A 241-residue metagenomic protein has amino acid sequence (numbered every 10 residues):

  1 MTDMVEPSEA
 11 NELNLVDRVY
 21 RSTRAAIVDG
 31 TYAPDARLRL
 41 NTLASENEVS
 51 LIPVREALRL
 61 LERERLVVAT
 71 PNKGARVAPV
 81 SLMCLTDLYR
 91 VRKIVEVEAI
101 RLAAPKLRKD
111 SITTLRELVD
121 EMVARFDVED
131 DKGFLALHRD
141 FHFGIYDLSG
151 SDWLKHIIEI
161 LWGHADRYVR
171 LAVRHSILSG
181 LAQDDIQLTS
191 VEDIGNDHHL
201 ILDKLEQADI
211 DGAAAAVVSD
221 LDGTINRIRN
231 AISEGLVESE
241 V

Functional and structural regions predicted by a protein language model:
M1-R101, P105, D110-S111, I225 (+1 more regions): Short linear motifs at protein or domain termini
N11, L171-V241: C-terminal all-alpha effector/ligand-binding and dimerization domain of prokaryotic HTH-type transcriptional repressors
D17, K93, T113-R116, E192-N196: Amphipathic alpha-helical repeat elements characteristic of tetratricopeptide repeat
D17, T86, K132-L135, L188 (+1 more regions): Non-membrane alpha-helical structural segments and their capping/turn regions in soluble enzymes
T31, L66, D130, D209-I210: Residue-level recognition of short, well-ordered coil/turn positions that link secondary-structure elements
L82-L85, I100-R108, R125-E129, G180-S190: A ubiquitous short alpha-helical element
L88, K109-R174, D197-L200, G212-G223: Conserved amphipathic alpha-helical segments that form helical-bundle/coiled-coil interaction surfaces
